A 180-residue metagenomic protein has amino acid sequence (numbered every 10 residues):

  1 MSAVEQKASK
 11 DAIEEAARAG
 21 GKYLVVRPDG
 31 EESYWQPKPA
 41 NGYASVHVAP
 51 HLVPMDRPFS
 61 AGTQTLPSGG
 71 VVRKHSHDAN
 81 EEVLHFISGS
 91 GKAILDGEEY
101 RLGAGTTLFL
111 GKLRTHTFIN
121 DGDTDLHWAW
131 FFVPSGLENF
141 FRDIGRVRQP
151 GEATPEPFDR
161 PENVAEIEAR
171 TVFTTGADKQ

Functional and structural regions predicted by a protein language model:
M1-P58, R148-Q180: A short, N-terminal "cap"/entry segment at the start of jelly-roll beta-barrel domains of the cupin/DSBH fold
P58, T63-S68, S76-L95, F131-P134: Short, conserved beta-strand element in jelly-roll/cupin
V83, S90-K92, E99, T115 (+1 more regions): Structural motif
G97-K112: Short acidic-glycine-tyrosine-enriched beta hairpin
F109-L110, D123-N139: A short hydrophobic beta-strand segment most commonly corresponding to one strand of the jelly-roll/cupin
F118-G122: Asparagine-centered strand-capping/turn motif at beta-strand->loop junctions
